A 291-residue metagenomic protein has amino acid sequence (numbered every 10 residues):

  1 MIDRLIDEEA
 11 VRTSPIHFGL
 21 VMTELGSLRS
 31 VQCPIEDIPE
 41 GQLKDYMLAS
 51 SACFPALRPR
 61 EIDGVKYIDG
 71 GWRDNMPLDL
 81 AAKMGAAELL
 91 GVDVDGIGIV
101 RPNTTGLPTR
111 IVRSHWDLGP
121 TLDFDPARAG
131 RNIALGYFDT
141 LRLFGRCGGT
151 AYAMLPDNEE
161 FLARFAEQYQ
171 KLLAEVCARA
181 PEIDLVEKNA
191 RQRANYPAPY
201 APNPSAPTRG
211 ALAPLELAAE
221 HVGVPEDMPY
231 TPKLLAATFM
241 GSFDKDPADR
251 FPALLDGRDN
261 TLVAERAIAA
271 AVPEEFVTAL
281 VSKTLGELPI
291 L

Functional and structural regions predicted by a protein language model:
M1-L291: Patatin-like phospholipase
